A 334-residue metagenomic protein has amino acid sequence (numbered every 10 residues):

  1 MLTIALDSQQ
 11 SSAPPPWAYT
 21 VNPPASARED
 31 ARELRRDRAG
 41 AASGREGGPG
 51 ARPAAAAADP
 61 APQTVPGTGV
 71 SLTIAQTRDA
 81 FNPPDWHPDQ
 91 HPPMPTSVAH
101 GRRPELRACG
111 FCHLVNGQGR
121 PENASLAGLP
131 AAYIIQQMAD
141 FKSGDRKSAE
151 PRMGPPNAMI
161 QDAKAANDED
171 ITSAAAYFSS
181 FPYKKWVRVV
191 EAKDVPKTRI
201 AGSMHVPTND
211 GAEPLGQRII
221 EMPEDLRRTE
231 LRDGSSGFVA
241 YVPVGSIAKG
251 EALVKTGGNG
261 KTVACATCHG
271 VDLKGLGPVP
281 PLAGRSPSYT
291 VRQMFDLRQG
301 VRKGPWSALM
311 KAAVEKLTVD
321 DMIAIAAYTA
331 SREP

Functional and structural regions predicted by a protein language model:
I4-Q9: Sec/Tat signal peptide C-region and signal peptidase I cleavage site
Q10-R107, R146-A264, Q299-P334: Flexible coil segments in periplasmic/lumen-exposed cytochrome c-class electron-transfer proteins
F111, T267: Short, cysteine/histidine-rich loop/knuckle motifs that typically chelate Zn2+
V115, V271: Cys/His-rich metal-chelating microdomains
R120-L126, G277-A283: Short cysteine/histidine-rich zinc-coordinating motifs and their immediately flanking basic loops
P130-K142, S286-R298: Short microdomains enriched in Cys/His and/or Lys/Arg
G257, A264, D272-P278, S286-V291 (+1 more regions): Intrinsically disordered, low-complexity segments enriched in Gly and acidic/Ser/Thr residues that form flexible
